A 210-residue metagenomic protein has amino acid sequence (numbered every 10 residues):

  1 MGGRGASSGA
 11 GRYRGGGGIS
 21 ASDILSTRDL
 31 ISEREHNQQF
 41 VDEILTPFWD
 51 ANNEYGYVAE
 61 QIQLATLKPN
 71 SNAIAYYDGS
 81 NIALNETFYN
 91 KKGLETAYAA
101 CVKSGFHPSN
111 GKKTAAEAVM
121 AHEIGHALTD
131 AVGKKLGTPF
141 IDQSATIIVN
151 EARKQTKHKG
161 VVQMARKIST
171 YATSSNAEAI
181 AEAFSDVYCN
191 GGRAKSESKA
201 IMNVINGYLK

Functional and structural regions predicted by a protein language model:
M1-R4, S8-A10: Long, low-complexity, intrinsically disordered regions
R12-W49, E54-K210: Active-site-flanking segments in enzyme catalytic domains
